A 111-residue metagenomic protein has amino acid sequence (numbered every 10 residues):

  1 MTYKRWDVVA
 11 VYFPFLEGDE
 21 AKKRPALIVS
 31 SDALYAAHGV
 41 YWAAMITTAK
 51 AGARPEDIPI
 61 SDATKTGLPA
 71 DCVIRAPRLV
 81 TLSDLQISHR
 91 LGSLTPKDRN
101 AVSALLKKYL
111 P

Functional and structural regions predicted by a protein language model:
M1, A63-P111: C-terminal terminal-subdomain/extension
P14-G18: Short, charged beta-turn/beta-strand-edge "cap" motif at the junction between a beta-strand and an adjacent loop
D19-K23, I28-D62: Compact nucleic-acid interaction/catalytic patches
